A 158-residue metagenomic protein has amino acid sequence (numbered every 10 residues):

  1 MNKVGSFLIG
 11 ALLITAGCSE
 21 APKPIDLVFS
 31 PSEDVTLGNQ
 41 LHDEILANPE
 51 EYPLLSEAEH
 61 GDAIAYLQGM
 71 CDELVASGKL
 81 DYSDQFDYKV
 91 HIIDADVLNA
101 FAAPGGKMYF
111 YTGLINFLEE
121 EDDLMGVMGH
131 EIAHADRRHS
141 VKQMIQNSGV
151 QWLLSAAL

Functional and structural regions predicted by a protein language model:
K3-G10, A16-L158: A Zn2+-metalloprotease active-site environment signal
